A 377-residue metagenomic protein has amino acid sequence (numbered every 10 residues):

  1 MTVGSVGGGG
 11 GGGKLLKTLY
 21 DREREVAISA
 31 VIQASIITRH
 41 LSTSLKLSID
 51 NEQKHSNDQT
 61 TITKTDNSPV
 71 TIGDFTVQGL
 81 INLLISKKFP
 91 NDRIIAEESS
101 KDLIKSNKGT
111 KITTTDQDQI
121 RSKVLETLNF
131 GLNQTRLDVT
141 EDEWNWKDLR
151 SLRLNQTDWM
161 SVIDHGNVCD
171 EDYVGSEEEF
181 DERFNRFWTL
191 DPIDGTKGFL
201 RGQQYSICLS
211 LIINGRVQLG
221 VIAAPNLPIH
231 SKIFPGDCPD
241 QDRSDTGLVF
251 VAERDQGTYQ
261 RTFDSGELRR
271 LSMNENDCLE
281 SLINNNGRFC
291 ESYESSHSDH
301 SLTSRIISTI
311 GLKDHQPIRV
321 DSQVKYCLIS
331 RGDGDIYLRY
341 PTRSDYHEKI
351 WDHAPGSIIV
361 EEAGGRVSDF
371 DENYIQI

Functional and structural regions predicted by a protein language model:
T2-I193, N226-I229, R254-D255, D264: N-terminal subdomain of lithium-sensitive/metallo-dependent phosphomonoesterases centered on the IMPase/IPPase/PAP
L19-Y20, E25, T71-K87, G202-C208 (+2 more regions): Generic detector of contiguous secondary-structure segments
E97, A223, Y340: Conserved residues at the C-terminal ends of beta-strands
E98, P192-D194, L211-I213, Q256 (+1 more regions): Short, flexible loop/turn elements at secondary-structure junctions
F180-E182, G202-Q203, I213-G215, R243-S244 (+2 more regions): Intrinsically disordered, low-complexity regulatory regions enriched in Ser/Pro/Gly/Thr and acidic residues
F187, Q218, D335: Conserved acidic residues
L190-C238, L248-V249: Short glycine/serine-rich loop segments
N226-I229, F234-I377: An extended, acidic
